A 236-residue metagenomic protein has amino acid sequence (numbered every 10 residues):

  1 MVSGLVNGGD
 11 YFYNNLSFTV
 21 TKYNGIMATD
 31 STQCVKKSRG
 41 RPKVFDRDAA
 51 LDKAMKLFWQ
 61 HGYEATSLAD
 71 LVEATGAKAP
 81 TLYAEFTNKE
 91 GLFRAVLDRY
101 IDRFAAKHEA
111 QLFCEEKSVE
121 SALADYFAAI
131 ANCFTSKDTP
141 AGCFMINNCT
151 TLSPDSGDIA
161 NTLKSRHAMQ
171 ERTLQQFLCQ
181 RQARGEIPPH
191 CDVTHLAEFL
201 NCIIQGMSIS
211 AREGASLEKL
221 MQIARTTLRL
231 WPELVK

Functional and structural regions predicted by a protein language model:
M1-F45, K236: N-terminal intrinsically disordered/low-complexity leader segments
F12, A141, I146, H190-S210 (+1 more regions): Hydrophobic alpha-helical segments that form the core of small-molecule binding pockets and/or dimer interfaces
A28, A49, K53, L57-G91 (+1 more regions): Helix-turn-helix
A95, A110-A141, V193-L200: Hydrophobic alpha-helical connector segments
D98-F104: Short, basic, alpha-helical segments at the C-terminal edge of helix-turn-helix-like DNA-binding modules
K117, S121-D125, G157-A183, H195 (+1 more regions): Amphipathic alpha-helical packing segments from all-alpha helical-bundle domains
S121-L123, S136-N161: Amphipathic alpha-helical segments used for helix-helix packing
C133-S136, Q180, L200-E218, L230-K236: Amphipathic C-terminal alpha-helical segment
